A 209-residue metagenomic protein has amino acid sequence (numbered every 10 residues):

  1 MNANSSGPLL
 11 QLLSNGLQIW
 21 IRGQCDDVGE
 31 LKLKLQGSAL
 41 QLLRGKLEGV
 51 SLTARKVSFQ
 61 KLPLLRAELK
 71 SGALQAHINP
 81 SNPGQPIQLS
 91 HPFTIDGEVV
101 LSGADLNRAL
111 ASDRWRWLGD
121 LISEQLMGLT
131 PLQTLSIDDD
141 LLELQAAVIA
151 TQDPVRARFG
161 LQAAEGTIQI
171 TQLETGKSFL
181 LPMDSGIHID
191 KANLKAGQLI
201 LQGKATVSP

Functional and structural regions predicted by a protein language model:
M1-K46, S51-F59, H188-P209: Hydrophobic membrane-targeting and insertion signals
N2-G7, I21-D27, A39-L43, L69-K70 (+4 more regions): N-terminal start-of-chain detector that recognizes signal peptides and the immediate post-cleavage beginning
S5-S6, S14, S38, S51 (+11 more regions): Generic serine detector
P8, P63, P83-P86, P92 (+4 more regions): Proline-rich intrinsically disordered, low-complexity coils
L10-L13, G29-L33, K46-G49, I78 (+3 more regions): A short linear-motif detector with a strong N-terminal bias
C25-L101: N-terminal beta-strand/beta-hairpin edge segment
L42, K61, I78, L106-R108 (+2 more regions): Intrinsically disordered, low-complexity acidic/polar segments
G97-G197, K204-P209: Mature, soluble, non-transmembrane domains
